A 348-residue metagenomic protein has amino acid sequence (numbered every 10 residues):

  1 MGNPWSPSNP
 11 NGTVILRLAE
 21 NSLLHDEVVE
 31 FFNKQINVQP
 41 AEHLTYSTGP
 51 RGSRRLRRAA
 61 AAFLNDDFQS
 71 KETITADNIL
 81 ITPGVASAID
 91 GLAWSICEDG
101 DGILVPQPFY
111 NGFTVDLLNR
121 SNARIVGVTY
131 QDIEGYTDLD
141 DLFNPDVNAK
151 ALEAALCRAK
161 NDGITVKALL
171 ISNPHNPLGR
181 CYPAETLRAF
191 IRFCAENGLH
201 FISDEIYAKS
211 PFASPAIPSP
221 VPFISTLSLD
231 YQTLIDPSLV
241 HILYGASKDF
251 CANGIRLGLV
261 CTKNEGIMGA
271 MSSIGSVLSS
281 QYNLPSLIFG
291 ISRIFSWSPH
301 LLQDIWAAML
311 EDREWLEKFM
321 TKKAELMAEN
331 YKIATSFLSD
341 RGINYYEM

Functional and structural regions predicted by a protein language model:
M1-G84, G91, L310: N-terminal small-domain helix-loop-helix segment of the aminotransferase-like
I15, N344-M348: Short beta-strand
A59, A159, S228-A328, K332-R341: Conserved core segment of the aminotransferase class I/II
S95-L117: Conserved PLP-anchoring active-site segment centered on the Schiff-base-forming lysine
D101, N122-A123, E196-L199, P237-S238: A short helix->loop->beta-strand "cap" motif at the edges of active sites that frequently abuts
R124-I125, F201, Y345: Hydrophobic beta-strand scaffold residues
Q131-P218: Active-site phosphate-binding strand-loop segment of PLP-dependent enzymes
